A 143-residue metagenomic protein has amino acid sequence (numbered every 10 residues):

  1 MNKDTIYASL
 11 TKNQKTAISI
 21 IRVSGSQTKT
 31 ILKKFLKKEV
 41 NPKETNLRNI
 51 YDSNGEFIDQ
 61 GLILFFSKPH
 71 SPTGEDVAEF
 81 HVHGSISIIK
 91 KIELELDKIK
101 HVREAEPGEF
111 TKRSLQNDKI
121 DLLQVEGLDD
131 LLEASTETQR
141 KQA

Functional and structural regions predicted by a protein language model:
M1-Q142: A glycine-rich (often HGG/GG-containing) alpha/beta subdomain
